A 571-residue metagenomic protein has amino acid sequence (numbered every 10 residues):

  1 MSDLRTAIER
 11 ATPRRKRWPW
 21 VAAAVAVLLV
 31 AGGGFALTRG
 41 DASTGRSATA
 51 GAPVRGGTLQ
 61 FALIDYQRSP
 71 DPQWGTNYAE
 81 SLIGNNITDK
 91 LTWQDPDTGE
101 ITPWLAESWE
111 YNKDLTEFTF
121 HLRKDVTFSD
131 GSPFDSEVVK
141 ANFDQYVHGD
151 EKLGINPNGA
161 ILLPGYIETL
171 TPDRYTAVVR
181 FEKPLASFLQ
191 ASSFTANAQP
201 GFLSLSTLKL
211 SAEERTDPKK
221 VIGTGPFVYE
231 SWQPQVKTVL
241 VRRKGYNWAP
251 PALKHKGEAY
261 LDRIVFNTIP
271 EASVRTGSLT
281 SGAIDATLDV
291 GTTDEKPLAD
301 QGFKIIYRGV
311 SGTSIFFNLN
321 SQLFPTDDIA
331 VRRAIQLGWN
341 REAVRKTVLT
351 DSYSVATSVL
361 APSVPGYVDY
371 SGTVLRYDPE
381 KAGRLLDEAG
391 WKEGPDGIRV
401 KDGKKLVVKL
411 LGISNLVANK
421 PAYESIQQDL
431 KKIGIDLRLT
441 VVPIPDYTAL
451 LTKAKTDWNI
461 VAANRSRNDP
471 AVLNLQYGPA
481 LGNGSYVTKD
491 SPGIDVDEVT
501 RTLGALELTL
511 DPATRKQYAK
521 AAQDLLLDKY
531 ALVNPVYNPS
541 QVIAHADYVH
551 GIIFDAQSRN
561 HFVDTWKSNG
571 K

Functional and structural regions predicted by a protein language model:
S2-D3, L29, Q233-K237, W339-D369 (+2 more regions): Detector for C-terminal structural segments
A62-K113, D144, I222: N-terminal lobe/hinge region of extracytoplasmic solute-binding protein
S108-L153, R174-V178, P325-D327: Aromatic- and charge-enriched surface segment that lines or borders ligand/interaction sites
H121, P157-L208, V228-Q233: Surface-exposed binding/hinge segments that line and control ligand-binding clefts or catalytic entry sites
Y146-N156, T169, E230-V241, V265-L323 (+3 more regions): Extracellular/periplasmic solute-recognition and catalytic clefts
T195-A259, R263-V265, S273, P379-E380 (+1 more regions): Gly/Pro-rich hinge or "lid" segments in bacterial periplasmic/extracellular proteins
R215-P218, Y246-P297, E424, D436-R438 (+1 more regions): Ligand-site clamp/hinge motif
R242, N247-W248, D327-Q428, A521 (+1 more regions): Append "and occasionally in soluble cytosolic enzymes with long acidic Gly/Pro-rich linkers
